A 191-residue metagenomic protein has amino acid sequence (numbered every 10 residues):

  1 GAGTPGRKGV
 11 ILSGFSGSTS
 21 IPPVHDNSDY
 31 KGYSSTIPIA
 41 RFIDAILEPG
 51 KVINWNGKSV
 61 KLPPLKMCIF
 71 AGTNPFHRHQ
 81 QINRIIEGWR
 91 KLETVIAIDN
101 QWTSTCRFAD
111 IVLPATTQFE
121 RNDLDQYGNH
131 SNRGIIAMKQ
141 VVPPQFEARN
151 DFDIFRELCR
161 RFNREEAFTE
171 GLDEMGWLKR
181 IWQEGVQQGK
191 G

Functional and structural regions predicted by a protein language model:
G1-R107, T117-L124, G191: Extended redox/cofactor-interaction regions of prokaryotic respiratory oxidoreductases
I21-P22, P64-L65, S131-Q140: Short acidic (Asp/Glu) and glycine-rich catalytic loops that position anionic groups and cofactors
K61, S131, I135, E147-F155: Generic structural signal for well-ordered, non-membrane alpha-helical segments in soluble metabolic enzymes
I69, V141-G191: N-terminal leader/propeptide and maturation segments of large enzyme subunits in energy/redox metabolism and hydrolases
D110: Catalytic, metal-anchored helix/loop core of enzyme active sites in primary metabolism
F119-D123, R133-P144: Short beta-alpha connecting loops at secondary-structure transitions that line or flank enzyme active sites
